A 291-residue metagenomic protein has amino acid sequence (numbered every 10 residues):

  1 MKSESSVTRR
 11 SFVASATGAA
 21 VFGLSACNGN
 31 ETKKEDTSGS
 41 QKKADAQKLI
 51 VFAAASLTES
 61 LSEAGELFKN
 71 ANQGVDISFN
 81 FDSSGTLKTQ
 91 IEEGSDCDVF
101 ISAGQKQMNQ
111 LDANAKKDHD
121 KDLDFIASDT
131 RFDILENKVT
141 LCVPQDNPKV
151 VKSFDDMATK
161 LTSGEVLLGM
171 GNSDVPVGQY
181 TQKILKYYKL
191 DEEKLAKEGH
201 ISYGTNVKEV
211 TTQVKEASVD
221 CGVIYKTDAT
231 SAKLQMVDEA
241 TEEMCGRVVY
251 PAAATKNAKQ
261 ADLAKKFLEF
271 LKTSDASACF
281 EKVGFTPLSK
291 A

Functional and structural regions predicted by a protein language model:
M1-V7, A14-S25: N-terminal secretory signal peptides
K2-E4, G29-N70, D76, G85 (+5 more regions): Exported/periplasmic ABC-transporter solute-binding proteins
R10, V21-F22, K117, L190 (+1 more regions): Residue-level marker of structural boundaries
R10-S11, K42: Positively charged, low-complexity intrinsically disordered regions
G74-V75, C97: Short, well-ordered coil loops that connect the C-terminus of an alpha-helix to the N-terminus of a beta-strand
K88, G94-D122, S128-F132: Short beta-strand-centered segments that line the small-molecule binding cleft or hinge of alpha/beta clamshell
